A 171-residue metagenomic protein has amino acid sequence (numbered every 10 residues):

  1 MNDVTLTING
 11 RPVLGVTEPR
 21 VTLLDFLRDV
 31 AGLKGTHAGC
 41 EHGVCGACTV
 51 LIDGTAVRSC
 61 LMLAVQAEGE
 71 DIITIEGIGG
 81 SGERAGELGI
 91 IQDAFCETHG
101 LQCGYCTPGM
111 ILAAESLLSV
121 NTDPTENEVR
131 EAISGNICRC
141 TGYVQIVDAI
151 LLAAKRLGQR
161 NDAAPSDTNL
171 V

Functional and structural regions predicted by a protein language model:
M1-V171: Signature of N-terminal electron-transfer/Fe-S-associated modules in redox systems
